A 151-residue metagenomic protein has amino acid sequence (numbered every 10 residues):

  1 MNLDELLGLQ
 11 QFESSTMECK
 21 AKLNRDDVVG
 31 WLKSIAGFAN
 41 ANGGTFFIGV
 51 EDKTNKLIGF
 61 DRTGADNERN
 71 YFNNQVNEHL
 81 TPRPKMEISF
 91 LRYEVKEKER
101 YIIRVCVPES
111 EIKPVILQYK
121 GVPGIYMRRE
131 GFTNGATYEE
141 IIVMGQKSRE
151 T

Functional and structural regions predicted by a protein language model:
M1-T151: Conserved N-terminal catalytic/coupling substructures associated with nucleotide/phosphate chemistry
